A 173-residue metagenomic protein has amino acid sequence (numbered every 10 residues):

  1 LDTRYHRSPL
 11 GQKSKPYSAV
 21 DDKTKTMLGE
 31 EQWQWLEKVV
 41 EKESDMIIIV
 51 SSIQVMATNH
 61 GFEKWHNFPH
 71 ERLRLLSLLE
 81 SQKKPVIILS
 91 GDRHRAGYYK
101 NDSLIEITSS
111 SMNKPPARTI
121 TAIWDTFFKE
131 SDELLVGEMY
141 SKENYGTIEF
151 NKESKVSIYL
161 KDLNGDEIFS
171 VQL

Functional and structural regions predicted by a protein language model:
L1-L173: Metal-dependent phosphoester/phosphodiester hydrolase catalytic core
